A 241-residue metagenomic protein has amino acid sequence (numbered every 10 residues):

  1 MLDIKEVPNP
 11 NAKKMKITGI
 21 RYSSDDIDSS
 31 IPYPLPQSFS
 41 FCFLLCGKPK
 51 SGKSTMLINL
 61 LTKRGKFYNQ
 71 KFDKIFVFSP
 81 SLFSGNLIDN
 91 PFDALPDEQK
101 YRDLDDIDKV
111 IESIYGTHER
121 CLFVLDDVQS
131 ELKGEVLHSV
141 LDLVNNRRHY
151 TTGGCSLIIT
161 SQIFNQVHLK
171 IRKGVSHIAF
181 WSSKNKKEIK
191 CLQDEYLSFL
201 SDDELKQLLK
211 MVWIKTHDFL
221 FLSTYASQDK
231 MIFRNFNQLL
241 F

Functional and structural regions predicted by a protein language model:
M1-P32, L82: N-terminal pre-Walker A segment at the start of P-loop NTPase domains
L2-D3, L87, P91-D93, I163-Q228: Conserved ATP-driven motor cores of ASCE-family P-loop NTPases powering translocation/secretion/packaging/pilus
S30-Y33, K63-R64, V167, L208: Generic recognition of flexible, low-complexity loop/linker segments
Q37-F43: Pre-Walker A (Motif I) flank of P-loop NTPase domains
F43-G65, Q70, P80-F83, Y101-L200: Conserved P-loop NTPase motor cores
I75: An amphipathic, basic-hydrophobic helix/alpha-beta surface used to engage anionic, phosphate-rich ligands or surfaces
I88-L104: Active-site regions of enzymes building and remodeling cell-envelope glycoconjugates
Y225-F241: C-terminal helix/juxtamembrane-tail motif
